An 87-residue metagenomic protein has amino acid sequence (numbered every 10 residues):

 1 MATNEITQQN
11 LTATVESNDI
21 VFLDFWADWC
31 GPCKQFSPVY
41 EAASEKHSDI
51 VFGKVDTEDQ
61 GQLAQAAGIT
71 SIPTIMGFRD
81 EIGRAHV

Functional and structural regions predicted by a protein language model:
M1-E16: N-terminal "domain-start" segment that seeds a small globular fold
T3, T57, T70-T74: Ser/Thr-centric signal marking residues that sit in or immediately flank functional binding/regulatory motifs
A13-F22, Q35-V55, G61: Conserved helix-turn-beta segment immediately C-terminal to the redox Cys motif in thioredoxin-like folds
V21-F25, Y40, F52, Q62-L63 (+1 more regions): A short, hydrophobic beta-strand/beta-hairpin element that forms part of a small beta-sheet core
C30, A85-V87: Conserved small/polar residues in nucleotide/adenosyl-binding loops
C30-C33, I75: The canonical Cys-X-X-Cys-His
